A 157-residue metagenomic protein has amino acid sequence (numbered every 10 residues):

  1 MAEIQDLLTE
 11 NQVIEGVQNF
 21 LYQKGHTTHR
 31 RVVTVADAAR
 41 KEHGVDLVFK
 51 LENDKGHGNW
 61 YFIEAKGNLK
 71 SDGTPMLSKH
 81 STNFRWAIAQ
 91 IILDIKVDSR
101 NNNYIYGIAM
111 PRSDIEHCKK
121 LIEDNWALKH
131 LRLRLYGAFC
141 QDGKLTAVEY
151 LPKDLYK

Functional and structural regions predicted by a protein language model:
M1-H43, L51-G56, N101: Acidic-basic catalytic patches of nuclease active cores, encompassing PD-(D/E)XK and other metal-cofactor nuclease
H26, Y104, L131-L133: A structural micro-motif
V35, L69, D142-K144: Residue-level detector of flexible, active-site-proximal loop/helix-junction positions within diverse enzyme catalytic
H43-G44, A87: Amphipathic coiled-coil/heptad-repeat helices and related helical stalk/stem segments that mediate oligomerization
V48-K66, K70, N101: Active-site beta-strand-loop-beta-strand hairpin of nuclease catalytic cores that positions key catalytic residues
E52, R112-S113, F139-D142: Short, flexible beta-strand-to-coil junctions
A65-A127, Y136: Catalytic cores of nucleic-acid endonucleases
N125-K157: Charged, structured surface patches that assemble and position nucleic-acid processing machinery
